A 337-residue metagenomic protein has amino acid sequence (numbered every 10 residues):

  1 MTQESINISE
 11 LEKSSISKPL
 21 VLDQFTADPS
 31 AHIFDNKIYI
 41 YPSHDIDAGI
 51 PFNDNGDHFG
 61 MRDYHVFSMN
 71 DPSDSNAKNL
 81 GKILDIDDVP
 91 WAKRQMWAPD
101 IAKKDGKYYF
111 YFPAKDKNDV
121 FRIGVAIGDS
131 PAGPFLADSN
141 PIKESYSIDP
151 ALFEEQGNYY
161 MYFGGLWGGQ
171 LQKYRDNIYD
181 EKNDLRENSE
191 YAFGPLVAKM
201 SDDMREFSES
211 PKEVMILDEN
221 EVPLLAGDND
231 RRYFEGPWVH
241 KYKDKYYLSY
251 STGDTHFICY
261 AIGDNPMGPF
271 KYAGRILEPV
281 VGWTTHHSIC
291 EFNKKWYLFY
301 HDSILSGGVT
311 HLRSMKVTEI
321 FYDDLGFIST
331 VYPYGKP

Functional and structural regions predicted by a protein language model:
M1-P337: Carbohydrate-active catalytic/glycan-binding domains of CAZyme proteins, especially the secreted or lumenal ectodomains
